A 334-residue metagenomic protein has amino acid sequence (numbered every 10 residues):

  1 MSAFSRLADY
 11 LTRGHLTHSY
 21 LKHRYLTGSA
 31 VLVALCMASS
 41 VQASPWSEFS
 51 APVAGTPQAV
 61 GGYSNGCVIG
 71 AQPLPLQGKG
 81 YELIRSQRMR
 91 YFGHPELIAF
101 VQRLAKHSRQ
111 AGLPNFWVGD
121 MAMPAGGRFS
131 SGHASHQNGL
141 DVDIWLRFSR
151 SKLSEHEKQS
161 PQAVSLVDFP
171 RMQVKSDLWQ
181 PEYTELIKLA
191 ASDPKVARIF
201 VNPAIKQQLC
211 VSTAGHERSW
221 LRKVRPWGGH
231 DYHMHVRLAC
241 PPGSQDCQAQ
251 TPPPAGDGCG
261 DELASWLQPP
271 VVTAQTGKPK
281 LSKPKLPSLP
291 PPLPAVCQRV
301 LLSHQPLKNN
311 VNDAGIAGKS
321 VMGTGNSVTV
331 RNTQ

Functional and structural regions predicted by a protein language model:
M1-K22: N-terminal secretory signal peptides that target proteins for export/translocation
A38-S40: N-terminal signal peptide c-region/cleavage motif recognized by signal peptidases
S44-T56: Solvent-exposed N-terminal domain segments of exported/luminal and surface proteins
S47, K158-Q334: Catalytic cores and adjacent binding grooves of peptidoglycan-active enzymes
V53-G119, W179-L186, D193: Active-site acidic/histidine clusters and adjacent loop/turn architecture that either coordinate catalytic ions
F100-S131, F200-L221: Extended, low-complexity, intrinsically disordered C-terminal regulatory tails of eukaryotic serine/threonine kinases
A111-L113, Q137-D141, D231-H233: Extracytoplasmic
M123-S176, V236: Acidic/His-rich structured neighborhood in mature extracellular/periplasmic domains
